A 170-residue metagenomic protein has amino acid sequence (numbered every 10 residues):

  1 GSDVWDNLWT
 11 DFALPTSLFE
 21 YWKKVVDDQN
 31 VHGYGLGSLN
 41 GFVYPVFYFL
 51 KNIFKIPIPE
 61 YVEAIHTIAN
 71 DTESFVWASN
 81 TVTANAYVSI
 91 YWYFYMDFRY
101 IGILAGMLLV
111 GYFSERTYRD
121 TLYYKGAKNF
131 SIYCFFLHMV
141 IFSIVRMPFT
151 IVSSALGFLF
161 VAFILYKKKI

Functional and structural regions predicted by a protein language model:
G1-V110: Small-residue-enriched transmembrane helix-hairpin modules in multi-pass membrane proteins
T83-I170: Hydrophobic alpha-helical segments
